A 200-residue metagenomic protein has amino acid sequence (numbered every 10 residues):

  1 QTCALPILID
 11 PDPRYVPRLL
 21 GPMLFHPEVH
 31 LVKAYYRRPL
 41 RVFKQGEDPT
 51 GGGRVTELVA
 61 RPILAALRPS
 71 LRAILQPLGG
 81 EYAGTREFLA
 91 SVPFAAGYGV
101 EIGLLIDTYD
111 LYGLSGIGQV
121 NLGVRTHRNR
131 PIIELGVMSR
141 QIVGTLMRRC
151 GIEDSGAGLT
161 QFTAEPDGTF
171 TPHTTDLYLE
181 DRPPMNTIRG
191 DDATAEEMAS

Functional and structural regions predicted by a protein language model:
T2-L5: Short, small-residue-biased leader/transition segments that mark boundaries at the very start of proteins
L8-P11: Acidic metal-phosphate-binding loop of nucleotide-sugar-dependent transferases
P13-R86: Acceptor/aglycone-binding surface of glycosyltransferases and processive sugar-polymer synthases
E28, A73, A96, I106-G123: Catalytic donor-sugar/metal-binding loop of nucleotide-sugar-dependent glycosyltransferases
A90-G97: Conserved nucleotide-sugar donor-binding catalytic segment
G118-G136: Active-site donor/metal-binding and catalytic loop motifs of nucleotide-sugar-dependent glycosylation enzymes
R130-S200: Terminal low-complexity segments of carbohydrate-biosynthetic enzymes
